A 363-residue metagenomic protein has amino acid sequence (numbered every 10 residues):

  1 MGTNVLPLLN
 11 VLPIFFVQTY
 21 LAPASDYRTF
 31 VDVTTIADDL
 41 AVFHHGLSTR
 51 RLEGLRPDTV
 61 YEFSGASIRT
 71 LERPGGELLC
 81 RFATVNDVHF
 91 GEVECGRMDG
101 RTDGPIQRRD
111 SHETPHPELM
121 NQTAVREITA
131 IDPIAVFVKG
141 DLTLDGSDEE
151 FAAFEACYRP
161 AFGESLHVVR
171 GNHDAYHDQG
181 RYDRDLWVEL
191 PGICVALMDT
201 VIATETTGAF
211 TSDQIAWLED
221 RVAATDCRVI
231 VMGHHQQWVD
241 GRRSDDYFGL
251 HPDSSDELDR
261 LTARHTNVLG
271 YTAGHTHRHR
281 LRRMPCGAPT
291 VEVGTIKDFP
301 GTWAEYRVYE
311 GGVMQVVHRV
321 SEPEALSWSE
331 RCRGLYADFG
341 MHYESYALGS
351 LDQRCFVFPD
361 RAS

Functional and structural regions predicted by a protein language model:
N4-L78: Beta-strand-enriched, solvent-exposed domains that form extended recognition/catalytic surfaces
P57, E62-S147: N-terminal active-site segment of His-dependent metallophosphoesterases
S67, D148-E219, P252-R260, N267 (+2 more regions): Extended active-site neighborhood of metal-dependent phosphoesterases/phosphodiesterases
L71-R73, V88-G91, G180-D246, E305 (+1 more regions): Conserved catalytic scaffold of divalent metal-dependent phosphoesterases
N86-L119, Y176-Y182, I202-F210, S244-Y247 (+1 more regions): Acidic/histidine-rich helix-loop elements that form or flank divalent-metal/phosphate-binding sites at the catalytic
G91-E94, T143-E149, H173-Q179, A203-T206 (+3 more regions): Active-site environment of divalent metal-dependent phosphoester hydrolases
A124-A135, E205-P289, M341-A362: His/acidic metal-ligating clusters that form di-metal
E310-S363: A short C-terminal boundary segment appended to hydrolase-like catalytic domains
